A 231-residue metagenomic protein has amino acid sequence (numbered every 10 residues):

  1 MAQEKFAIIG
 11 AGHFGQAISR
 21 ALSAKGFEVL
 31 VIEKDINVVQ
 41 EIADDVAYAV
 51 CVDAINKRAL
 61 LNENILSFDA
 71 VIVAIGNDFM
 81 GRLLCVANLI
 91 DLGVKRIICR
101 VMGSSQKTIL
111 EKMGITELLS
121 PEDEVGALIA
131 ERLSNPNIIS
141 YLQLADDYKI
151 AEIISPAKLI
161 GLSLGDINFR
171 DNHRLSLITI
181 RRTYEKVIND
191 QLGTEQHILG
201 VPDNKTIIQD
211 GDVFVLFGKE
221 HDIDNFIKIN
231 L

Functional and structural regions predicted by a protein language model:
A2-K5, I32, S163-L231: Cytosolic Rossmann-like ligand/nucleotide-binding regulatory domains
A7-I8, V73: Hydrophobic Val/Ile/Leu positions in short beta-strands of Rossmann-like dinucleotide-binding domains
A11-G12: Glycine-rich Rossmann-fold phosphate-binding loop(s) that bind the pyrophosphate of adenine dinucleotide cofactors
G15-Q16: N-terminal Rossmann-fold NAD(P) dinucleotide-binding loop
L22: Aromatic pocket-lining residues of Rossmann-like dinucleotide-binding sites
E28-L30, R96-I97: Short beta-strand element of Class I
E33-K34, V101: Conserved acidic E/D residue at the C-terminus of a beta-strand in Rossmann-like folds
Q40, D45-N135, I154, H221-D222: Phosphate-bearing ligand-interacting subdomains that bind or position ATP/ADP/UDP/GDP/NAD(P) or nucleotide-linked
